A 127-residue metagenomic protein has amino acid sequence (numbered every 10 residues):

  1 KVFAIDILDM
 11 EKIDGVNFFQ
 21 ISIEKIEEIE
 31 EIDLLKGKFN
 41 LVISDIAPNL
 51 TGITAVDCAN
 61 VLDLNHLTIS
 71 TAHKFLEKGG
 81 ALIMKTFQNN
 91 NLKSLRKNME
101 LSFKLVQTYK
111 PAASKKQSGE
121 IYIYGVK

Functional and structural regions predicted by a protein language model:
K1-F3: Short beta-strand element of Class I
I5-T51: S-adenosyl-L-methionine
L50-V61: Glycine/threonine-rich flexible loop motifs
N60-K78: A short glycine-rich, Lys/Arg-flanked "PGG" loop and its adjoining helix->strand segment in the class I
A81-K85: Short catalytic-loop micro-motif centered on adjacent basic/acidic residues
T86-K127: Class I S-adenosyl-L-methionine
